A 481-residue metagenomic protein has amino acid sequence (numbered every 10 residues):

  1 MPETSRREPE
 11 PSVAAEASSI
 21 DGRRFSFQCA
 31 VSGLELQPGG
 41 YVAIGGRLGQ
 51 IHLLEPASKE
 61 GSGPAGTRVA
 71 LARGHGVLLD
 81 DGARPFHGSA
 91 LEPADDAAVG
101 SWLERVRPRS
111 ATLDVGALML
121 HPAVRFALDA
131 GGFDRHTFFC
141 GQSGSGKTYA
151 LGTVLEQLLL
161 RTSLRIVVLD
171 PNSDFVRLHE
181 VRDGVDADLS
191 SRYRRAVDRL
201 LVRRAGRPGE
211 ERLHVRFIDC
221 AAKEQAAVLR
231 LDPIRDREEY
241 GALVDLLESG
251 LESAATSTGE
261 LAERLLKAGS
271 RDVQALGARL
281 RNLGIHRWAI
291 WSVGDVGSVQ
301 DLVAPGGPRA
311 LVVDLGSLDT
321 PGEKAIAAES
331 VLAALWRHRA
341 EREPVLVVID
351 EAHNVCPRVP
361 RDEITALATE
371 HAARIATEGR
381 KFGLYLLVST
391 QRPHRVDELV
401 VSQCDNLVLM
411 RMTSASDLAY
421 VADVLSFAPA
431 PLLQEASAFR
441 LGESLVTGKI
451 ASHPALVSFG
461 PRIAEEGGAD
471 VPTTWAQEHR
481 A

Functional and structural regions predicted by a protein language model:
M1-H136, C140, Y149-V154, E341-V345 (+1 more regions): Basic- and hydrophobic-enriched, low-structure N-terminal and domain-boundary segments that flank ATP-binding catalytic
P56, V77-L78, D134, N172-V176 (+7 more regions): Conserved nucleotide-binding/hydrolysis micro-motifs of P-loop NTPases
S110-V202, V446, A476-R480: Glycine-rich phosphate-binding loop of nucleotide-binding enzymes
P171, D350, L384, Q391-R392 (+1 more regions): Conserved H-loop
S173, R177, D183-G184, R203-R374 (+2 more regions): P-loop NTPase motor domains
L189, Q391-V400: Short, glycine/polar-rich helix-capping loops at beta-to-alpha or helix-loop-helix junctions that flank or form
V197, L399-R411: A short helix-turn-beta junction within AAA+ P-loop NTPase domains corresponding to the substrate/partner-engaging
G442-A481: Conserved P-loop NTPase motor module
